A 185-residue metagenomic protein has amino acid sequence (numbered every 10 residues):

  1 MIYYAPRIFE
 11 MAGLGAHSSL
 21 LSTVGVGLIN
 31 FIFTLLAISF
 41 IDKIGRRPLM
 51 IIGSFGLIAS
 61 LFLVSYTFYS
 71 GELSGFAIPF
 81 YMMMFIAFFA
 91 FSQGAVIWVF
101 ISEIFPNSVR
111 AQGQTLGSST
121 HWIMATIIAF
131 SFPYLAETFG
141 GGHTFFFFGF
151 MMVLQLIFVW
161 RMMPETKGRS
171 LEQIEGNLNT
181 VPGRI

Functional and structural regions predicted by a protein language model:
M1-I185: Alpha-helical transmembrane bundle of multi-pass membrane proteins
